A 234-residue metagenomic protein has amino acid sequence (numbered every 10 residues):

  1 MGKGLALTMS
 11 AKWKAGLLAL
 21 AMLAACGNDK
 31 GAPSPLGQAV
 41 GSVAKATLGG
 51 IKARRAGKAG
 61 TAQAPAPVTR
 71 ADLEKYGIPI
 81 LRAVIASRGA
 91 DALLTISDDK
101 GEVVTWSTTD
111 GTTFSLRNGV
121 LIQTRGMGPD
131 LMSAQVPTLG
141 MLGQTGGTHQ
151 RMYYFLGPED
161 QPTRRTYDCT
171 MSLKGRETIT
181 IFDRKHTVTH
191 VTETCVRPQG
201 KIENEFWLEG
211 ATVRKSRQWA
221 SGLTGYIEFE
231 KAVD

Functional and structural regions predicted by a protein language model:
G2-G16: Bacterial N-terminal signal peptides that target proteins for export
L23-A25: C-terminal motif of bacterial Sec signal peptides marking the signal peptidase cleavage site
G27-D130, T145-D234: Acidic, serine/threonine-rich low-complexity disordered tracts
S133-L142: Surface-exposed beta-loop interaction hotspot
